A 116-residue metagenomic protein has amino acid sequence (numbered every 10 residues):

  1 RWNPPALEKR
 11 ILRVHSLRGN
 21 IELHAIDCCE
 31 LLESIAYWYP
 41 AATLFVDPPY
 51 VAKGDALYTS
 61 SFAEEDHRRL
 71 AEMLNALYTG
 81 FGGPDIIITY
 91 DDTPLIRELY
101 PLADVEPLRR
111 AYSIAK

Functional and structural regions predicted by a protein language model:
R1-F45, P49-D55, E72, A76-T79: SAM-dependent nucleic-acid methyltransferase catalytic core
S60, E64-K116: Long, positively charged, glycine-interspersed low-complexity recognition regions
